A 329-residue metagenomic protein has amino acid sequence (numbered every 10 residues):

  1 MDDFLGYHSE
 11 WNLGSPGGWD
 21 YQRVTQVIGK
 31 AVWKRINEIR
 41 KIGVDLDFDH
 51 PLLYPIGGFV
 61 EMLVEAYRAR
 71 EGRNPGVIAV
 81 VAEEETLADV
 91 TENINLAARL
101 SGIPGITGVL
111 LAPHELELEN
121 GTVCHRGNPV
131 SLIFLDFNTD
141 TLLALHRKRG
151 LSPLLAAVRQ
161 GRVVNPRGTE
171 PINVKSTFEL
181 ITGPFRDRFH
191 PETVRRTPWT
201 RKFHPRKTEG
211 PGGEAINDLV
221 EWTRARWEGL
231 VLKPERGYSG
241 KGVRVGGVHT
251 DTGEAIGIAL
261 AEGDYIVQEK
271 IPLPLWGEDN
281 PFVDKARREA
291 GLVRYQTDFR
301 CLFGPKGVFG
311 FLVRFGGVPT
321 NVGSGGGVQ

Functional and structural regions predicted by a protein language model:
M1-D2, W11: Long, mid-chain structured domain cores
D2-D3, G18-Q22, Q26-Q329: Domain-scale recognition of functional cores that engage charged ligands
Y7-S15, V231-L232: Short hydrophobic beta-strand that contains or immediately precedes a catalytic carboxylate
